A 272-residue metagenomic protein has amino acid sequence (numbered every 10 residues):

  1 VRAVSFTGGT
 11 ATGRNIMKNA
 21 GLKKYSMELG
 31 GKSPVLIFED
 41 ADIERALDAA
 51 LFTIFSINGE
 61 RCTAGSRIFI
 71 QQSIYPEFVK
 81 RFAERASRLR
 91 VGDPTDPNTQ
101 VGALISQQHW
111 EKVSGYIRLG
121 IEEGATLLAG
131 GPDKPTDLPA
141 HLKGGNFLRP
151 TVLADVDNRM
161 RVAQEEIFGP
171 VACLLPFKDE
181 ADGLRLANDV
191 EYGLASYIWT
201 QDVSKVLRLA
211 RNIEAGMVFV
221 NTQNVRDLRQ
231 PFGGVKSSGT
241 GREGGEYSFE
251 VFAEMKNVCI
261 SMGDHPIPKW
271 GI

Functional and structural regions predicted by a protein language model:
V1, Q100-A103, Y192, G233-G234: A short, structure-level motif marking secondary-structure boundaries and short turns
A3, G9-D157, V220, I267-G271: ALDH superfamily catalytic-core signature
G8-G9, G169: Conserved phosphate-binding and hydrolysis motifs of nucleotide-dependent enzymes
L36, R90, A140-I272: Conserved C-terminal structural/oligomerization subdomain of aldehyde/semialdehyde dehydrogenase
